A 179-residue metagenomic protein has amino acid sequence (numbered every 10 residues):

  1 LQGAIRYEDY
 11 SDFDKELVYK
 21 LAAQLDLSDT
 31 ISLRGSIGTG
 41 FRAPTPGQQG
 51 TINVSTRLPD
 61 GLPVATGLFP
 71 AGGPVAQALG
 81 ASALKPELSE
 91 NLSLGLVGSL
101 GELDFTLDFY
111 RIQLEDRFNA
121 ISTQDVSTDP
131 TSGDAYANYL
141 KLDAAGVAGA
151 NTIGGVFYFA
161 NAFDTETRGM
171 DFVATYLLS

Functional and structural regions predicted by a protein language model:
L1, Y7, L25-D26, T39 (+3 more regions): Residue-level signature of outer-membrane beta-barrel architecture
L1-D26, S89: Surface-exposed extracellular loop regions of Gram-negative outer-membrane beta-barrel proteins
L1-G3, Y19, L33-G35, L94 (+2 more regions): Transmembrane beta-strands of outer-membrane beta-barrel proteins
Q2-R6, G73-A81, D134-A135, L140 (+1 more regions): Extracytoplasmic loops and strand-loop junctions of Gram-negative outer membrane beta-barrel proteins
D12-E16, S32-L33, R42-Q48, R57-P59 (+4 more regions): Outer-membrane beta-barrel proteins
L25, I31-S36: Short hydrophobic alpha-helical runs that function as membrane-insertion/retention elements
A43-D108, I112-Q113, G155-M170, T175-L177: Outer-membrane beta-barrel signature, preferentially recognizing the C-terminal barrel domain of Gram-negative
L142-A145: Long intrinsically disordered, low-complexity, acidic S/T/P-rich regions of large eukaryotic scaffold/adaptor proteins
